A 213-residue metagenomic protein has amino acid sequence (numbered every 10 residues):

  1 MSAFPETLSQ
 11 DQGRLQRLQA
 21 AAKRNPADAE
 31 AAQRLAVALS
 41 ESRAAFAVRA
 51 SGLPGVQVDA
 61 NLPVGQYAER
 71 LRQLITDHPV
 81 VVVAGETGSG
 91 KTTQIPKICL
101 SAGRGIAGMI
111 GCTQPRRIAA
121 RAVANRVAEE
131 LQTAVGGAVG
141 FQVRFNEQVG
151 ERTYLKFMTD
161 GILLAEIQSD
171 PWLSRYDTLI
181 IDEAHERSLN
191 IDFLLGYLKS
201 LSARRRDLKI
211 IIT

Functional and structural regions predicted by a protein language model:
S2-T7, Q12, A21-E30, A38 (+1 more regions): Conserved P-loop NTPase motor core
